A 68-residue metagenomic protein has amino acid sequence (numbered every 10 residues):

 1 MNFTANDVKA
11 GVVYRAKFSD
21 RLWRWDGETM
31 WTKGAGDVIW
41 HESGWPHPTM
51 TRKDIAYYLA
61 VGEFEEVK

Functional and structural regions predicted by a protein language model:
M1-V8: Mixed-charge, Lys/Arg-rich low-complexity intrinsically disordered regions
K17-Y57: Acidic, low-complexity, intrinsically disordered interaction modules
A56-K68: Mixed-charge, Lys/Arg-enriched low-complexity segments
